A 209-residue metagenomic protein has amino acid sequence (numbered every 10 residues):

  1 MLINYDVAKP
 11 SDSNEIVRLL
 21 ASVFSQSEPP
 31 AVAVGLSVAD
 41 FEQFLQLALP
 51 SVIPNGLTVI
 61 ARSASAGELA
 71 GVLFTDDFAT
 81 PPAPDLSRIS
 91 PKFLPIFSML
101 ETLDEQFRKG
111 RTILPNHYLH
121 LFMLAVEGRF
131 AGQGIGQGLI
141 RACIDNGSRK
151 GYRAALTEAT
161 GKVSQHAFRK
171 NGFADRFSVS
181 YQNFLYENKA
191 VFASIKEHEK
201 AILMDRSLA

Functional and structural regions predicted by a protein language model:
N4-R18, P29-P30: A short beta-loop-alpha structural element at the N-terminal edge of CoA-dependent acyl/N-acetyltransferase catalytic
R18-G35, A79-P82: Helix-loop element at the rim of GNAT/NAT acetyltransferase active sites that forms part of the acceptor-substrate
A31, E68-M123, F177-E197: Conserved acyl-donor/pantetheine-binding loop and adjacent beta-alpha core of acyl/acetyltransferases and related
G35-T58, S63-A64, F74, K109-G110 (+1 more regions): Active-site rim helix/loop that mediates acceptor-substrate recognition in acyltransferases
G56-T58, H198-M204: Short hydrophobic/aromatic beta-strand or adjacent loop that forms the aromatic wall/cage of a ligand/substrate-binding
H117-L119, G147-T160: Conserved GNAT acetyl-CoA-binding A-motif
L121, V126, G132-D145, K170: Conserved acetyl-CoA-binding loop-helix of GNAT-fold acetyltransferases
S148-K150, G161-L185: Conserved active-site alpha-helix within GNAT-family acetyltransferase domains
